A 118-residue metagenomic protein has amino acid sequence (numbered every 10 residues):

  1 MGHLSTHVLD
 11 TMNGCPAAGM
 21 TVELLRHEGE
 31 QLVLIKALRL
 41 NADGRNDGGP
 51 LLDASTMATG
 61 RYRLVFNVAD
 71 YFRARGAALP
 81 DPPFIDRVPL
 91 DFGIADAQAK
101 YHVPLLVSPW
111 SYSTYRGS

Functional and structural regions predicted by a protein language model:
G2-D91, A95, H102-P104: Beta-strand-dominated extracellular/periplasmic modules and repeats in secreted or surface-exposed proteins
A95-S118: Compositionally biased low-complexity segments at domain edges in trafficked proteins and select soluble regulators
